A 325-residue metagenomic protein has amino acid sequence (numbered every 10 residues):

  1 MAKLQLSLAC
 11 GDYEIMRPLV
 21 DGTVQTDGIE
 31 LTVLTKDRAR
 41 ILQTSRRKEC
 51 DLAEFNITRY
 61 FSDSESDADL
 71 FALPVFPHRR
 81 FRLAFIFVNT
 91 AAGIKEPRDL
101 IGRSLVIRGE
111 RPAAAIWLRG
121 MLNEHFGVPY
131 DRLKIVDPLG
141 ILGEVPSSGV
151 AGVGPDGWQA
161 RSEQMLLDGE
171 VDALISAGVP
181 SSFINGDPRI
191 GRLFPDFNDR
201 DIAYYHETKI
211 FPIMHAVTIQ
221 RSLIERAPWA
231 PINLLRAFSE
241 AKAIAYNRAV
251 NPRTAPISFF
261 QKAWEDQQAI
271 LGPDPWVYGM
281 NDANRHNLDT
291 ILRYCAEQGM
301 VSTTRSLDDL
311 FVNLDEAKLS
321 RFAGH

Functional and structural regions predicted by a protein language model:
M1-S7, I94-S104, G272-P273, E297 (+1 more regions): Immediate post-signal peptide segment of exported/extracytoplasmic ligand-binding proteins
S7, E14-V128, V136-L142: Short, glycine-/small- and polar/acidic-enriched structural segments that line small-molecule recognition paths
Y13-E14, T58, V179, S222: Alpha-helix/helix-capping structural signal
L34, R38-A53, S66, A115-I116 (+2 more regions): Short helices/loops that flank or line small-molecule/ion binding pockets
G93-R98, E124-R132, Q164-D172, R226: Secondary-structure boundary elements
V150-V250: Pocket-lining segment of extracytoplasmic ligand-binding domains
T218, L223-E297: Secondary-structure end/capping motifs
N281-H325: Long, low-complexity C-terminal extensions of enzymes
